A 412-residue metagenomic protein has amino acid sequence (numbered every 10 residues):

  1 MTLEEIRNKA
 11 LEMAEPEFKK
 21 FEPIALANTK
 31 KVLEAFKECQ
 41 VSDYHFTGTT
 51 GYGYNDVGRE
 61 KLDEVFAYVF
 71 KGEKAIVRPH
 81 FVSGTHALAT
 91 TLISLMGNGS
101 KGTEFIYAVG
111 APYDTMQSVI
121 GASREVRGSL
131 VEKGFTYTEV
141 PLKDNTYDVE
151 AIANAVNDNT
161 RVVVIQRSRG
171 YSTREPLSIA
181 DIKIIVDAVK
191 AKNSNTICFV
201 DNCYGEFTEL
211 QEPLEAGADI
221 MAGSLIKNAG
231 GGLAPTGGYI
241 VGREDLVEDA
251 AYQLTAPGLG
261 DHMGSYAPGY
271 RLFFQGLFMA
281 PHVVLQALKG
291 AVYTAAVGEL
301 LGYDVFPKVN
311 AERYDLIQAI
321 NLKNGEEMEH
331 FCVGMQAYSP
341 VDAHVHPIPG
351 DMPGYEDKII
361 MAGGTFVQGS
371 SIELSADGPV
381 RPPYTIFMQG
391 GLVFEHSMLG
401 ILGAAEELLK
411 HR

Functional and structural regions predicted by a protein language model:
T2-E22, K31-H45, G53-D56, Y68 (+6 more regions): Conserved PLP-enzyme active-site core in the AAT-like
T49, I76-H80, L316-N321: Short glycine-rich or small-residue beta-strand-to-loop segments that form or flank ligand, phosphate, metal/Fe-S
F66-A67, T294: Structural element of the ATP-grasp superfamily
E299-H411: Conserved C-terminal alpha-helix-loop-beta "cap" of PLP-dependent enzymes that closes/shapes the active-site mouth
